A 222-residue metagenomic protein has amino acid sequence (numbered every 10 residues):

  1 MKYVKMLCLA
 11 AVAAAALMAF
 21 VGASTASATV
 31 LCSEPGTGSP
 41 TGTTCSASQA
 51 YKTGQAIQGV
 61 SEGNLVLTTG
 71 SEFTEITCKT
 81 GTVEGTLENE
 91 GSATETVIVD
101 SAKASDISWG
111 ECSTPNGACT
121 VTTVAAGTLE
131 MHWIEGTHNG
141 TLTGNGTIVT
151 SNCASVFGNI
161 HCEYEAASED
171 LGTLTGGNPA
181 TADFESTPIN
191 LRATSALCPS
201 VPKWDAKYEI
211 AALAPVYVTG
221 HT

Functional and structural regions predicted by a protein language model:
M1-A10: Bacterial N-terminal signal peptides that target proteins for export
L9-L17: Hydrophobic helical h-region of N-terminal Sec-dependent signal peptides in bacterial secretory/periplasmic proteins
L17-T25: C-terminal segment of classical bacterial N-terminal signal peptides
S27-T222: Extracytosolic secretory-pathway proteins
